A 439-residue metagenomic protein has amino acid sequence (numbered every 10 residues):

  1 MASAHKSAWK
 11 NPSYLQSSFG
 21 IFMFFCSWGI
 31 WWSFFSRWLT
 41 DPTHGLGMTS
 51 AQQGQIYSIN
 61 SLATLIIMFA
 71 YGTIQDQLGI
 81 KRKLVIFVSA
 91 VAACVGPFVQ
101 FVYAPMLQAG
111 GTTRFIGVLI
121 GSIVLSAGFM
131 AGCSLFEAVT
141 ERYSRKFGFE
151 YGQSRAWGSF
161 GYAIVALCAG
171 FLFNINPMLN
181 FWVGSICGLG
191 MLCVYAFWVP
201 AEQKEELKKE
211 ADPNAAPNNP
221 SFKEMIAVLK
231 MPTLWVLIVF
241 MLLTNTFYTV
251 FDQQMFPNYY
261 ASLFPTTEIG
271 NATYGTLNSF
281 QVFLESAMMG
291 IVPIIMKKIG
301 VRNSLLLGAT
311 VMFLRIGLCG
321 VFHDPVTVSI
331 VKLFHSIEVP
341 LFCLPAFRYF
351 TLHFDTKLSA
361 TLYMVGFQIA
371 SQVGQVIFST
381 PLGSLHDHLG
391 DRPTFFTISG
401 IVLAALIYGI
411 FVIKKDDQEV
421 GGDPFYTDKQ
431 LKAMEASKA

Functional and structural regions predicted by a protein language model:
M1-N11, V199-I238, S262-T266, Y426-K438: Juxtamembrane intracellular "pre-TM" segments in multi-pass secondary transporters
S3-T64, L234-F240, N245-F264, C343: Helix-loop boundary and gating motifs at the non-cytosolic
L39-T40, I74-D76, A156, F171-N174 (+3 more regions): Interfacial helix-cap and linker-helix signal at transmembrane-aqueous boundaries of multi-pass secondary transporters
Q55-I74, T276-I291: Central cavity-lining transmembrane alpha-helices of secondary-active solute carriers, predominantly the Major
D76-A90, K297-A309: Cytoplasmic membrane-interface "Motif A"-like loop-to-helix N-cap segments of 12-TM Major Facilitator Superfamily
A90-G111, V311-H323: C-terminal ends and interior cores of transmembrane alpha-helices in multi-pass membrane transporters/permeases
I123-G158: Cytoplasmic helix-loop-helix junction between adjacent transmembrane helices in 12-TM secondary transporters
N180-F197, P393-V412: Symmetry-related core transmembrane helices of the 12-TM Major Facilitator Superfamily/SLC fold
